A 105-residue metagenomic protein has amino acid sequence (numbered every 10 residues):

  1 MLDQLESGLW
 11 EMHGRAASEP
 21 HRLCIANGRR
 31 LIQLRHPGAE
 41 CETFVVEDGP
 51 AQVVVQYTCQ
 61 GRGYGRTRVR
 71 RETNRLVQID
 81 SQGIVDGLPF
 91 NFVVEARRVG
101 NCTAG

Functional and structural regions predicted by a protein language model:
M1-G8, E47, G100-G105: N-terminal helix-cap/turn-to-beta initiation motif at the start of protein domains
L5-P20: Tryptophan-anchored aromatic micro-motifs
E6-G8, A51-V53, T73-V77, F92: A generic structural signal for short beta-strands and their flanking turns/coil linkers
W10-G14, V53-Q60, I79-V85: Short beta-strand segments that buttress and anchor functional surface loops
S18-N74: Central antiparallel beta-sheet cores of small beta-barrel/beta-sandwich binding domains
L34-P37, E47-P50, I79-G83, C102-G105: Glycine-rich loops and low-complexity Gly/Arg-rich segments that provide flexible linkers or classic glycine-based
R62-T67, Q78-I79, P89-V93: Short, surface-exposed coil-to-beta transition loops
D86-G105: Edge beta-strand at a domain terminus
